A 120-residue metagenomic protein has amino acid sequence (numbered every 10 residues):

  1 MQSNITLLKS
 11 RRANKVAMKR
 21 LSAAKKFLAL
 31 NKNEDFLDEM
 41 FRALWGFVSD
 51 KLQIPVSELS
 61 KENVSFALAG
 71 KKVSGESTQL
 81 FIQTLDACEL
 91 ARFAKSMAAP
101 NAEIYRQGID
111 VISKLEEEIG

Functional and structural regions predicted by a protein language model:
M1-G120: Solvent-exposed, low-complexity, intrinsically disordered, charge-rich segments adjacent to transmembrane helices
